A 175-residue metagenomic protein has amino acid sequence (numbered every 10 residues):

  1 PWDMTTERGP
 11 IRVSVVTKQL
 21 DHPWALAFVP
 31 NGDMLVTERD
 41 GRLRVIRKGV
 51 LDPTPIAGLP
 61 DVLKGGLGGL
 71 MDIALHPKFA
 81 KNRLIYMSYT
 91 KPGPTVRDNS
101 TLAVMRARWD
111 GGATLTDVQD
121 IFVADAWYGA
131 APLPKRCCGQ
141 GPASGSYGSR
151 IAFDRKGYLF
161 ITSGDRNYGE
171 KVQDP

Functional and structural regions predicted by a protein language model:
P1-K171: Acidic, Gly/Ser/Thr-rich repeat motifs that build Ca2+-stabilized beta-propeller blades
Q173-P175: Predominantly five- to eight-bladed beta-propeller fold
